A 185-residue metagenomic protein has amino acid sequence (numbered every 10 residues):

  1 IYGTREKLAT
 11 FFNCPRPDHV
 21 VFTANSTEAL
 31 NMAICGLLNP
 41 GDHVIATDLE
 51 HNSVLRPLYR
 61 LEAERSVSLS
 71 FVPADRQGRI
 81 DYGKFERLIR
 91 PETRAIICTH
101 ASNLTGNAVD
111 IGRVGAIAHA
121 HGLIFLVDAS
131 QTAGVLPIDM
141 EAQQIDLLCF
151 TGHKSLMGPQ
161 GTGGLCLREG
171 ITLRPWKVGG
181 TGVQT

Functional and structural regions predicted by a protein language model:
I1-T185: Pyridoxal 5′-phosphate
